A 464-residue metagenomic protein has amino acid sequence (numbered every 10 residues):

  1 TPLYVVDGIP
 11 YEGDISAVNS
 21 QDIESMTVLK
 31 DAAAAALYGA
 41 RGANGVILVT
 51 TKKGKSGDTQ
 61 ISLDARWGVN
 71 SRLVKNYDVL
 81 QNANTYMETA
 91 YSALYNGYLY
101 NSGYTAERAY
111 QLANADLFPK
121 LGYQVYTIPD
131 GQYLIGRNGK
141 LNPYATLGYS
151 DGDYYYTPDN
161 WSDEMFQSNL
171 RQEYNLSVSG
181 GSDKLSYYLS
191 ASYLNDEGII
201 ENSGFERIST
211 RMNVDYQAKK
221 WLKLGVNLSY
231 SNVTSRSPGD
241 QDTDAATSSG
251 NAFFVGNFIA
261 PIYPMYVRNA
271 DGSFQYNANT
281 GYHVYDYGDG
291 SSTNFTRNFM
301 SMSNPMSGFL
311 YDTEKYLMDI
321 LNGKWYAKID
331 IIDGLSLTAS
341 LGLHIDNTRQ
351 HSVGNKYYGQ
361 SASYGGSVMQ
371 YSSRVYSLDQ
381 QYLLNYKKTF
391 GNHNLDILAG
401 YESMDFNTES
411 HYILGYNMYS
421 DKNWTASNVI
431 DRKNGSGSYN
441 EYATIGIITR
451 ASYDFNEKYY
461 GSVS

Functional and structural regions predicted by a protein language model:
P2, D7-A34: Short acidic/polar hinge/loop motifs at secondary-structure boundaries that mediate gating or recognition
Y11-G13, A32-L37, G54-G57, V69-R72 (+2 more regions): Short beta-strands and strand-coil junctions in structured, solvent-facing domains, enriched
S16-Q21, Y38-A43, S203-E206, D240-D242: Short, glycine-/polar-rich solvent-exposed loops and beta-turns at beta-strand/coil boundaries
G42-A65, L176: N-terminal periplasmic accessory domains that precede and gate Gram-negative outer-membrane beta-barrel machines
T51, L63, L176-G180, T210-Y216 (+3 more regions): Residues on the lipid-exposed face of transmembrane beta-strands in outer-membrane beta-barrel proteins
S56-P158, S168, I199-I200, S209 (+2 more regions): Surface-exposed loop/interface segments of Gram-negative outer-membrane beta-barrel transport/assembly proteins
G181-K184, Y216-K220, I329-L335, K388-G391 (+1 more regions): Outer-membrane beta-barrel strand-turn architecture
A191-E197, G461-S464: Transmembrane beta-strand segments that form the barrel wall of outer-membrane beta-barrel proteins
